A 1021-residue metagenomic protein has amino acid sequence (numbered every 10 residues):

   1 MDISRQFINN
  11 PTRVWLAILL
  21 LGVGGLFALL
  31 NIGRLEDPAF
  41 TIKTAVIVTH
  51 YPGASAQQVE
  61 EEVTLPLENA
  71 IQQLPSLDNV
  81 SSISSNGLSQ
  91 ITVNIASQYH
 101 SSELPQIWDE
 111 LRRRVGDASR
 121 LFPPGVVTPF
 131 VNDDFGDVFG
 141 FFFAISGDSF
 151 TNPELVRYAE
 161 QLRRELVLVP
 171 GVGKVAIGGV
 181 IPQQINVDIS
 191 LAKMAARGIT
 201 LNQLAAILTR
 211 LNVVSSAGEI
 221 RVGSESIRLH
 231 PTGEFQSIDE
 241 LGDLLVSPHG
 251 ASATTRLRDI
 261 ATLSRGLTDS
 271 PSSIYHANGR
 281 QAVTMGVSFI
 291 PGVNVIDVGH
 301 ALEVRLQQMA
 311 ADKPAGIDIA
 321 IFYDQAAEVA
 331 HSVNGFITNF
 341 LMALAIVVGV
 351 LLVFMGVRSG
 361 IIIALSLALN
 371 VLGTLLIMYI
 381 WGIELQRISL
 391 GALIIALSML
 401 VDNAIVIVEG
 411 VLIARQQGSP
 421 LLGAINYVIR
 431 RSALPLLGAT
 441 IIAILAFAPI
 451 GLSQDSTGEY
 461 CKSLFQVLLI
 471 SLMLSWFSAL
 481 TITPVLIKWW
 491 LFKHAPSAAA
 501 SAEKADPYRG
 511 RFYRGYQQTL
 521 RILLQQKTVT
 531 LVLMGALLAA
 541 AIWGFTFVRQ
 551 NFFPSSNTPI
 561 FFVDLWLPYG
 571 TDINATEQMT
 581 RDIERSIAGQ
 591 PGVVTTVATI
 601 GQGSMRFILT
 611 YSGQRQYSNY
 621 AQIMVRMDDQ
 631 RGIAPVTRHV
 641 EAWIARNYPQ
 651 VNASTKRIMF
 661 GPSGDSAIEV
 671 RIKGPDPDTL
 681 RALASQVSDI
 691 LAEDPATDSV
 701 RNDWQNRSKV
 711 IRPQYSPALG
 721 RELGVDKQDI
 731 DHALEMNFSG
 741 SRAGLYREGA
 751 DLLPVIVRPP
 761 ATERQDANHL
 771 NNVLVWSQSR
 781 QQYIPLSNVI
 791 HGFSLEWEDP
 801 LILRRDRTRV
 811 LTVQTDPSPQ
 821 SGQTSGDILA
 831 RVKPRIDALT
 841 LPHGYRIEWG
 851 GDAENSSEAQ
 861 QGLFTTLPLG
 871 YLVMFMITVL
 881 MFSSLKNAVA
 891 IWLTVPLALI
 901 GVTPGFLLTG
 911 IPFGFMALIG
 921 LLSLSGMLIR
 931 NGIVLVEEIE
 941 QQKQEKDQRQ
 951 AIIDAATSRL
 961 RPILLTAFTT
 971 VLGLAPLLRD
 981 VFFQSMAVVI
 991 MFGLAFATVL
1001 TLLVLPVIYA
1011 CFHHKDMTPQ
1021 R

Functional and structural regions predicted by a protein language model:
M1-R34, R430-S432, S501-F553, V594 (+1 more regions): Signature of alpha-helical transmembrane segments and their immediate interfacial
Q6, S119, E165-M342, V408 (+5 more regions): Extracytoplasmic/periplasmic membrane-proximal domains and adjacent transmembrane bundles of envelope biogenesis
I8, G22, Q58-D134, A192-V213 (+4 more regions): Solvent-exposed, membrane-proximal periplasmic/extracellular interface segments of envelope transport and secretion
T12, L20-A54, G116-P123, I450-E459 (+5 more regions): Transmembrane helices with small-residue packing motifs
G25-N31, A345-L412, V873-R959, L964-D980 (+2 more regions): Hydrophobic transmembrane alpha-helices and their membrane-interface caps in long multi-pass transport proteins
L35-A39, Q325, L375-A392, G451-L468 (+5 more regions): Short helix-loop junctions at transmembrane helix boundaries
F322, V329, V333, V408 (+4 more regions): Helix-loop junctions and hydrophobic alpha-helical segments within the transmembrane domains of large membrane
L397-V411, S432-L452, E459-A502, I623 (+5 more regions): Transmembrane alpha-helices and their membrane-interface boundaries in multi-pass membrane transporters and channels
